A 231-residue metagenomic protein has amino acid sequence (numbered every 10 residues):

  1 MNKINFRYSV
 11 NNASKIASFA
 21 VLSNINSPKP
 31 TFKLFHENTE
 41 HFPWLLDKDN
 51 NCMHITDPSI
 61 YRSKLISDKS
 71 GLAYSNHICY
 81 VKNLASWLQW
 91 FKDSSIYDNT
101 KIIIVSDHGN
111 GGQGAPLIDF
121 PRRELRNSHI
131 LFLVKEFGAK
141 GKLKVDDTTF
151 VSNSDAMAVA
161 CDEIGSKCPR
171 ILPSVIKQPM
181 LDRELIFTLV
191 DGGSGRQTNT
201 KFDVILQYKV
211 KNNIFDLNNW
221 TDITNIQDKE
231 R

Functional and structural regions predicted by a protein language model:
M1-D93, G112-A115, F120-S154, D222: Catalytic-adjacent loop/helix segments of enzymes that bind and process anionic phosphate/sulfate esters
N2-V10, V21-N26, Q89-S95, G111 (+2 more regions): Membrane-interface soluble catalytic domains
I104-G109: DG-centered beta-turn motif at the end of beta-strands
